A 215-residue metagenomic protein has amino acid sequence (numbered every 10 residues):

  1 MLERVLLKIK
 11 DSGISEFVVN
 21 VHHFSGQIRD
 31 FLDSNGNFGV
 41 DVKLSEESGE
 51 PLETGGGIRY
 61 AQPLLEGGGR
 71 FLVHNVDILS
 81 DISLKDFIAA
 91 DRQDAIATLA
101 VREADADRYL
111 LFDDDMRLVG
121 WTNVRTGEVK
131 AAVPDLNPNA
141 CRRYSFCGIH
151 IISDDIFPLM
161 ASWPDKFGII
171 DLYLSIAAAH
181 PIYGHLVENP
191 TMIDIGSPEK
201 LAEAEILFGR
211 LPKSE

Functional and structural regions predicted by a protein language model:
M1-N75, L84-D86, L159, W163-P164: Conserved N-terminal catalytic core of the sugar/cofactor nucleotidyltransferase
S12, N37-G39, R92, D113 (+1 more regions): Short, well-ordered coil/turn elements that cap or connect secondary structure elements
I14, G68, D94-A95, H180: Short, high-confidence coil segments that cap the C-terminus of an alpha-helix and link into the following beta-strand
N20, S45-E47, T98-V101, W121 (+1 more regions): Generic beta-sheet signal
H23, A97-D115: Short beta-strand-to-loop element that shapes/binds the nucleotide-sugar donor at the catalytic cleft/hinge
G26, E50, A95, R108 (+2 more regions): Glycine-centered loop/turn positions within well-structured domains that cap or flank conserved ligand/cofactor-binding
D30-F31, G55, Y109-F112, T122: Short, well-ordered secondary-structure micro-motifs
F71-L72, L79, K85-R92, A104-D105 (+1 more regions): Catalytic-core segments of class I nucleotidyltransferases/pyrophosphorylases that form NMP-activated intermediates
